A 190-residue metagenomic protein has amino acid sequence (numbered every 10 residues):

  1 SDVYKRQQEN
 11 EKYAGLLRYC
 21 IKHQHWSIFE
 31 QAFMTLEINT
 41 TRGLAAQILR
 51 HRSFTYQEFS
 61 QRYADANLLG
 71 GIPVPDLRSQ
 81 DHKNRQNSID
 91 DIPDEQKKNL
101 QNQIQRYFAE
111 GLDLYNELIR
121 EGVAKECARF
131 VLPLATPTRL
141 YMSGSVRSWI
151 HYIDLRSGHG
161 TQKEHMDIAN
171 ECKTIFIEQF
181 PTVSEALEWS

Functional and structural regions predicted by a protein language model:
S1-S190: Family-specific signature for flavin-dependent thymidylate synthase
